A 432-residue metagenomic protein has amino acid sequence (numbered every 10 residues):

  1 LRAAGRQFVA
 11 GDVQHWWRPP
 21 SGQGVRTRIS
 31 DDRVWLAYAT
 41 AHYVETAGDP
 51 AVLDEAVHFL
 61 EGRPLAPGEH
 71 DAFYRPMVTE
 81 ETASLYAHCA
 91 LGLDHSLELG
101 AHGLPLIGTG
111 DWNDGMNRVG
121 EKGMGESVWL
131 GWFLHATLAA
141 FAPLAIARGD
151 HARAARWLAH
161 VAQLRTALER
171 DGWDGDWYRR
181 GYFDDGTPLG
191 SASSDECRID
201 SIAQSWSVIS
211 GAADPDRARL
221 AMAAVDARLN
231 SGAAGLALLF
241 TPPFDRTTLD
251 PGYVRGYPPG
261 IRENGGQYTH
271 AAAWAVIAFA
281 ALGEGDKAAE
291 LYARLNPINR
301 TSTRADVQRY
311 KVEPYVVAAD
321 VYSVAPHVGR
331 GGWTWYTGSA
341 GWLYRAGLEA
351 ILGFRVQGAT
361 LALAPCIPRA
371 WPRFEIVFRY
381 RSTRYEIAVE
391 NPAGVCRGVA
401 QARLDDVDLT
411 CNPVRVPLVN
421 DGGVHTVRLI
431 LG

Functional and structural regions predicted by a protein language model:
L1-G103, S127-H135, A218, G266-A288 (+3 more regions): Aromatic-rich carbohydrate-recognition surfaces in CAZymes
Q14-H15, F133-V254, A293, P297-H327: Catalytic cores of carbohydrate-active enzymes
Q14-R33, F59-E80, L106-G125, G175-D200 (+2 more regions): Carbohydrate-binding/catalytic loop surfaces
G24, D31, S84, K122 (+5 more regions): A structural signal for alpha-helical segments
R26, D32, L36, G48 (+12 more regions): Structural beta-strand/beta-sheet cores of well-ordered domains, especially the beta-sheet scaffolds that support
V52-E55, G149, D176, A359: Structured alpha-helical bundle/scaffold domains in large eukaryotic membrane-trafficking regulators
R63-T82, Y86, P143-A147, H151-A159 (+2 more regions): Acidic/polar, glycine-enriched structural segments that form the non-catalytic walls/loops of the carbohydrate-binding
A227-S231, G256-E263, I277-G432: Non-catalytic C-terminal accessory modules of carbohydrate-active enzymes
